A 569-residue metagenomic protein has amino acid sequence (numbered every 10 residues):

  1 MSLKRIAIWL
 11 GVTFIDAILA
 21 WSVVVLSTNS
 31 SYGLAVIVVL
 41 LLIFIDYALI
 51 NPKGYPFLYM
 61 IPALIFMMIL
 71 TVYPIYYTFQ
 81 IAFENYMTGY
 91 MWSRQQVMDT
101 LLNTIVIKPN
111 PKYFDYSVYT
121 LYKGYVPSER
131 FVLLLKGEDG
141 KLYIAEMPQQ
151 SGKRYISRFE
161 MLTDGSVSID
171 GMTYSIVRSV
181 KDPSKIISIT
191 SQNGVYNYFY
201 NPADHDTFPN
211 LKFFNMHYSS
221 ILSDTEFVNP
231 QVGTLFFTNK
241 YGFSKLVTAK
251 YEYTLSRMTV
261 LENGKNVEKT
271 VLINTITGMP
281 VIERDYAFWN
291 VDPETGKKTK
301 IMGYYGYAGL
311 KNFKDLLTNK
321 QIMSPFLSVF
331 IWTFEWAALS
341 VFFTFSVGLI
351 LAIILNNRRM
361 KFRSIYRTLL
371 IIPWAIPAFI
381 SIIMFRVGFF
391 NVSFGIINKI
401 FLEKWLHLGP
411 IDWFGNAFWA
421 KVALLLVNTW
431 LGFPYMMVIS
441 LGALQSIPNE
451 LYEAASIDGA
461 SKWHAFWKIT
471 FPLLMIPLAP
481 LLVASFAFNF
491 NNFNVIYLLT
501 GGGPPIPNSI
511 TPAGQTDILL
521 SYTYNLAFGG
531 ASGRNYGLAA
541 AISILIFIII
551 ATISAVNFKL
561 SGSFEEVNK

Functional and structural regions predicted by a protein language model:
M1-G54, F83-P325: Membrane-topology segments of multi-pass transport proteins
W21-T28, G33, Y59-M60, I65-G89 (+2 more regions): A structural signal for multi-pass alpha-helical bundles of membrane permease subunits that mediate small-molecule
